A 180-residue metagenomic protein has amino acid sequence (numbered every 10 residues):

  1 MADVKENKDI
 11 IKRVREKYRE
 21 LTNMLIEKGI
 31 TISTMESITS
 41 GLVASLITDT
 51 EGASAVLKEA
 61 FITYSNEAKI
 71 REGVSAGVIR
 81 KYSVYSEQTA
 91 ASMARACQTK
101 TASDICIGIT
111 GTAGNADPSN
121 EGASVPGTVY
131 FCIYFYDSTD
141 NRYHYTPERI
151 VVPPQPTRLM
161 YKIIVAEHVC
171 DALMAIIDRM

Functional and structural regions predicted by a protein language model:
A2-M180: Short alpha-helical segments enriched in small residues
